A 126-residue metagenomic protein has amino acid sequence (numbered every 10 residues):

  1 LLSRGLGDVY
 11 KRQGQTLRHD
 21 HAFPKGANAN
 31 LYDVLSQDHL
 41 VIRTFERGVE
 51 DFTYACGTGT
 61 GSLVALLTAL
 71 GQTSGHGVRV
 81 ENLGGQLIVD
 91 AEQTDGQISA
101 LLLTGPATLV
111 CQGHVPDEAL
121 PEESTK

Functional and structural regions predicted by a protein language model:
L1, A22, D51-A55, V80-E81 (+2 more regions): Short glycine- and Lys/Arg-enriched binding-loop motifs that mark or flank ligand-binding interfaces
L1-Y10: Single conserved hydrophobic/aromatic residue that forms the stacking wall/gate of nucleotide- or nucleobase-binding
S3, V34, N82: Conserved strand-loop elements at the edges of beta-sheets that form or border functional pockets
G7, G59-G61, A107: Gly/Ser/Thr-rich beta-alpha loop segments that engage phosphate groups in nucleotides
G14-F45, E50, Q86-D90: Conserved phosphate-donor
Y32, G57, L103: Residue-level signal for inorganic ion chemistry
F45-T68: Glycine/serine-rich anion-binding loops at beta->alpha junctions that coordinate negatively charged ligand groups
A65-K126: Conserved glycine-rich phosphate/nucleotide-binding loop and adjacent Mg2+-coordinating catalytic segment
